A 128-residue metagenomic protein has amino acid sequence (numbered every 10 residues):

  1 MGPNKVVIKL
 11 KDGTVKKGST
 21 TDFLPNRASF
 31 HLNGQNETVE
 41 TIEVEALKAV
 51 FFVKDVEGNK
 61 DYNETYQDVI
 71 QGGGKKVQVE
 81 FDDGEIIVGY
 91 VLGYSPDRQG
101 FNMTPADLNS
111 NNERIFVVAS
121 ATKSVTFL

Functional and structural regions predicted by a protein language model:
M1-L128: Conserved RNA-binding domains used in RNP assembly and mRNA/RNA metabolism
